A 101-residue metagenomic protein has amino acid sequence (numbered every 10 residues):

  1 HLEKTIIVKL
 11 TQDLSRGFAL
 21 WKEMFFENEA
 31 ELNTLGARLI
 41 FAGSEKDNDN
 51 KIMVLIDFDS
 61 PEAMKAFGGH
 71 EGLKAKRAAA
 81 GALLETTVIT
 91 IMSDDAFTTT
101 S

Functional and structural regions predicted by a protein language model:
H1-E71, L83-S101: Short S/T/G/P-rich N-terminal loop/turn motif that feeds into the first structured element of a domain
A75-A82: Outer-membrane beta-barrel domain signature
